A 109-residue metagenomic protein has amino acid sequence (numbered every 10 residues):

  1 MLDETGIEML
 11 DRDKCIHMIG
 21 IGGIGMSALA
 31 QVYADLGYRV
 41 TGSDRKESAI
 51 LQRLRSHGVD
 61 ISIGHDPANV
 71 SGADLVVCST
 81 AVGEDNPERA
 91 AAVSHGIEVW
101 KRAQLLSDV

Functional and structural regions predicted by a protein language model:
M1-L105: N-terminal leader/targeting and accessory segments in enzymes
S107-V109: Phosphate-binding P-loop
